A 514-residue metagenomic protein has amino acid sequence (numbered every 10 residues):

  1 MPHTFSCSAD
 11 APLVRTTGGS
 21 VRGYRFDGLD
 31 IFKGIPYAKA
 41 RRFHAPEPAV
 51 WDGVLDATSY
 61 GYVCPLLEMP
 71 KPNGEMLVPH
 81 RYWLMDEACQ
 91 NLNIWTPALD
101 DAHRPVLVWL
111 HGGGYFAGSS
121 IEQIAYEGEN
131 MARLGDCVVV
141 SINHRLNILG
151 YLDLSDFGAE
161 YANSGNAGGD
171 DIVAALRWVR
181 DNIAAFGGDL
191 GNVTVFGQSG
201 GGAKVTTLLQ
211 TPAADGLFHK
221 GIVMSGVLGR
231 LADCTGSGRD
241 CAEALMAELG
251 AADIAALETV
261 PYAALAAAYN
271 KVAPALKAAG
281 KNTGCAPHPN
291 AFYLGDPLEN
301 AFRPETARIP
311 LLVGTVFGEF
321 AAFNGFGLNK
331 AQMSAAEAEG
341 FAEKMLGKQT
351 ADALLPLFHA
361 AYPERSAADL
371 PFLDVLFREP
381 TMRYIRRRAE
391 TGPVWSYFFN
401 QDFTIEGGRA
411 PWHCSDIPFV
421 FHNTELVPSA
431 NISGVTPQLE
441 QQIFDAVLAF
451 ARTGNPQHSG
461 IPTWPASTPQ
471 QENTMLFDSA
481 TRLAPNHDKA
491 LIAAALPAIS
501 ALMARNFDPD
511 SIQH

Functional and structural regions predicted by a protein language model:
M1-N166, L190, A430-I443, R452-I461 (+4 more regions): Non-catalytic accessory segments of hydrolases
I35, M69, R378-H514: Mobile gating loops/cap/lid regions near enzyme active sites that modulate substrate access
Y37-A38, L146-N147, L228, F317-F320 (+3 more regions): Short, solvent-exposed loop/turn segments at secondary-structure junctions
H44, T306-A353, S479-H514: C-terminal, loop-rich substrate-recognition/catalytic regions characterized by aromatic stacking residues
P72-I254, N300-F323: Serine-hydrolase-like catalytic core of hydrolytic proteins
V78-H80, Y161-N166, L228-D233, P289 (+5 more regions): Active-site rim elements
D181, D215, M224-A338, A367-R386: Substrate-access "cap/lid" subdomains that shape and gate the entrance to catalytic or ligand-binding pockets
G347-E390, W395-Q401: Alpha/beta-hydrolase fold catalytic core
